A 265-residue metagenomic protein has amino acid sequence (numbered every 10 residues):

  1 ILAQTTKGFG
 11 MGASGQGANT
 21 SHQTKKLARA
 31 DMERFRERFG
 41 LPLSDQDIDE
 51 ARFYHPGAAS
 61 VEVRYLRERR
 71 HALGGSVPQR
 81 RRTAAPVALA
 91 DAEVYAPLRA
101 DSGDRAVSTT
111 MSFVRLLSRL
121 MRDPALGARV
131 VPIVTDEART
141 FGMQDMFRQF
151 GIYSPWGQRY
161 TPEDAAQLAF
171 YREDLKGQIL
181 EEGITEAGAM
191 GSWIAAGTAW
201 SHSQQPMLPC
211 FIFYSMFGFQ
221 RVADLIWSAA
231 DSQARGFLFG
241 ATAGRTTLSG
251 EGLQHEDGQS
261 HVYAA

Functional and structural regions predicted by a protein language model:
L2-R80, D257: Glycine/aspartate-rich loop-and-adjacent alpha/beta segment that forms the canonical ThDP
A51-A265: Thiamine diphosphate
